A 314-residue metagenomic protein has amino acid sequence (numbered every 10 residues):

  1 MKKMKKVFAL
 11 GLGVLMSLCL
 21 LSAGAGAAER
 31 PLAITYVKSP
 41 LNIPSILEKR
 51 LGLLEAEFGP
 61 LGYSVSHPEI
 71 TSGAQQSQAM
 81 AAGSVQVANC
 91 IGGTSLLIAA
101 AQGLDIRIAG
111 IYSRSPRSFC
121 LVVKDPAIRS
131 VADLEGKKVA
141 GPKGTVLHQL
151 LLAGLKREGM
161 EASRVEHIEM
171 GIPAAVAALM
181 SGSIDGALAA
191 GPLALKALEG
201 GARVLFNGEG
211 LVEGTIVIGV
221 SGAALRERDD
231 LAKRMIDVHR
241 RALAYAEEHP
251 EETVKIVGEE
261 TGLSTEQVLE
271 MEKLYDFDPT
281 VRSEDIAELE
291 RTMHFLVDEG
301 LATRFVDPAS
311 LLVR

Functional and structural regions predicted by a protein language model:
A28-A33, E55-E69, S84-Q86, R157-E169 (+2 more regions): A local structural motif
P31-R50, R282: Extracytoplasmic "Venus flytrap"
L32-K38, A132-G144, R241-L243: Short loop->beta-strand "edge-of-pocket" segments that line small-molecule binding or catalytic clefts across diverse
P44-E48, P68-D105, R117-V131, L147-H148 (+3 more regions): Pocket-flanking alpha-helical
L47-Y63, H148-E166, L198-E199, K255: Ligand-binding cleft/hinge of the Venus flytrap
T94, R164-I168, P173-V257: Pocket-lining segment of extracytoplasmic ligand-binding domains
V123-K138, R226-D230: Flexible hinge/capping segments at coil-to-helix
E227-L301: Secondary-structure end/capping motifs
